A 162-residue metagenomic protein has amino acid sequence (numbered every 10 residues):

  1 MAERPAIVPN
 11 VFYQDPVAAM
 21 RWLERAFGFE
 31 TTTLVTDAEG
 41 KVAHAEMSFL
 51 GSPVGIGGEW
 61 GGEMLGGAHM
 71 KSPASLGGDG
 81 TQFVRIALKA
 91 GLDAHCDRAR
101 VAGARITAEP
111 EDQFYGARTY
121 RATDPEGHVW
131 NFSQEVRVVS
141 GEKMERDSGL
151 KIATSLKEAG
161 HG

Functional and structural regions predicted by a protein language model:
M1-N10, M20-R21, F27-T123, Q134-G162: Vicinal oxygen chelate
Y13-V17: Short acidic-aromatic low-complexity motifs
E126: C-terminal catalytic core of tyrosine-transesterase DNA break-rejoin enzymes
